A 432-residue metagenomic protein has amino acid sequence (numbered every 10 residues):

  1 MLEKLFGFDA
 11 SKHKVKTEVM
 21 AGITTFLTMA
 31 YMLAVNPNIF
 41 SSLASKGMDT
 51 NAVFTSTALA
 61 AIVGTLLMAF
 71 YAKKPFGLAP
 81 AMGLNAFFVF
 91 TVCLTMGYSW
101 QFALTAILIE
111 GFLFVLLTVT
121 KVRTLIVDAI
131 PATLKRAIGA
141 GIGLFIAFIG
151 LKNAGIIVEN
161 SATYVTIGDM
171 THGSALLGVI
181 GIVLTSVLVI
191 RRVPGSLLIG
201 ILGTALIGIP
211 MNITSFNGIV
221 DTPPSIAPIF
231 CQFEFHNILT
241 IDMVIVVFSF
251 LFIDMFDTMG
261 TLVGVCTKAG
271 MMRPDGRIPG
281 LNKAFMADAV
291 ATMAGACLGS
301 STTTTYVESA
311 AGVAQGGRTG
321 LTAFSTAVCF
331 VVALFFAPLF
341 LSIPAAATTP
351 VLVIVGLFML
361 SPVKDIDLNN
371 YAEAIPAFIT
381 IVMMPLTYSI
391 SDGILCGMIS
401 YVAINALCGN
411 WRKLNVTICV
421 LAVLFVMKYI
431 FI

Functional and structural regions predicted by a protein language model:
M1-A52, T166-I167, I199-N282, V423-M427: Helix-loop-helix hairpins and the membrane-proximal interhelical loops of multi-pass alpha-helical transport proteins
L2-N36, A60-A61, A81-F90, L94-I142 (+1 more regions): Helix-loop-helix junctions within the multi-pass membrane cores of secondary transporters/permeases
S11-G22, K46, T50, F54 (+21 more regions): Hydrophobic, aromatic-rich alpha-helical transmembrane segments and their membrane-interface anchor motifs
V19, I39, I126, G195 (+3 more regions): Residue-level signature of catalytic and energy-coupling elements of molecular machines, predominantly ATP/GTP-dependent
N38-A52, T91-F102, I241-V244, S342-P344 (+1 more regions): Helix-coil boundary and interhelical linker segments in multi-pass alpha-helical membrane proteins
D49-T95: Active-site cofactor/substrate anionic-group-binding motifs, chiefly glycine- and Lys/Arg-rich phosphate-binding loops
G64-G77, S186-R192, F250-D257, D288-L298 (+3 more regions): Transmembrane alpha-helix interface/packing and boundary motifs in multi-pass membrane proteins, characterized by
M96-P210, T214, F324-I432: Membrane-embedded alpha-helical modules
